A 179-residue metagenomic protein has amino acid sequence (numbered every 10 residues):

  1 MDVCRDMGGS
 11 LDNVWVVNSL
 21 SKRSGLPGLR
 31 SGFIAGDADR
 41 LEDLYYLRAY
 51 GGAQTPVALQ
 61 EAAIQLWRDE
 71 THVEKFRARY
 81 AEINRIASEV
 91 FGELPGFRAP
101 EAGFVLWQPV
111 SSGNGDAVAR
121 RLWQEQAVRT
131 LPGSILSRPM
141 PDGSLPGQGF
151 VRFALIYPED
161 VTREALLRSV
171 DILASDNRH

Functional and structural regions predicted by a protein language model:
C4-A81, N177: Conserved core segment of the aminotransferase class I/II
S10, R121-R129, S137-H179: PLP-dependent enzyme catalytic core of the Aspartate aminotransferase-like
N13-W15, G96, A127-R129: Conserved beta-strand segments of alpha/beta enzyme cores
A35, W107-P109, A154-I156: Short hydrophobic/aromatic beta-strand micro-patches that form the beta-sheet surface supporting nucleotide- or nucleic
A38, S111-G113, P158-V161: Helix N-cap motif at beta-to-alpha junctions
Q60, I64, R79-S88, F97-V110 (+1 more regions): Conserved glycine-rich beta-strand-loop-beta hairpin in the small C-terminal domain of fold type I
G92-A99, N177-H179: Surface-exposed helix-capping loop/turn segments at secondary-structure junctions
